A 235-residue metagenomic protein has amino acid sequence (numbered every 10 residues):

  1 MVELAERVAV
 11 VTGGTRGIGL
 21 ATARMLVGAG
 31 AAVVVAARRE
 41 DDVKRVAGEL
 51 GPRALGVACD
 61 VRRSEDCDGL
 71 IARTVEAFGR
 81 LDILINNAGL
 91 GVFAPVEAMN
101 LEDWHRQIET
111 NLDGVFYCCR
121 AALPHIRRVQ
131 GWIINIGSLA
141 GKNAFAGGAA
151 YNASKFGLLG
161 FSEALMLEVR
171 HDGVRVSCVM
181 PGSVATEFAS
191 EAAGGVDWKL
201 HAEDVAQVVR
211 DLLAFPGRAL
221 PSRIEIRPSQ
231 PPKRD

Functional and structural regions predicted by a protein language model:
T15-R16: Conserved glycine-rich cofactor-binding loop
A29-V46: Conserved glycine-rich Rossmann-like NAD(P)H-binding loop of the short-chain dehydrogenase/reductase
A58-L70, L101: The beta1-alpha1 cofactor-binding region of Rossmann-like NAD(H)/NADP(H)-dependent oxidoreductases
P95-V96, N100-H105: Substrate-binding pocket helix/loop in short-chain dehydrogenase/reductase
C119, S154: Active-site helix of classical SDR
S138: Residue(s) in the substrate-gating loop at a strand-loop-helix junction that position the organic substrate next
H171-V174, C178-V179, T186, G194-R234: C-terminal helical subdomain
